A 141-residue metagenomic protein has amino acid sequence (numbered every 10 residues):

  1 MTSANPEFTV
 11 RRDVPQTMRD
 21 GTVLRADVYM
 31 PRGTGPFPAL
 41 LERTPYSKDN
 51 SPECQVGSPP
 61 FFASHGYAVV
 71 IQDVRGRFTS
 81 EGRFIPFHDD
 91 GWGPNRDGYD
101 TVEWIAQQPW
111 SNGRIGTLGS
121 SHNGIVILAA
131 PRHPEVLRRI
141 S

Functional and structural regions predicted by a protein language model:
M1-G35: N-terminal cap/lid segment of alpha/beta-hydrolase-fold proteins
R11-D13, T17, G21, L40 (+3 more regions): Surface-exposed loop/turn and secondary-structure junction residues enriched for glycine/proline
Q16, Q72, G119: Conserved SAM-binding loop
R19, V23, H88-N95, P109-T117 (+1 more regions): A conserved hydrophobic secondary-structure block that centers on an alpha-helix together with its immediately flanking
L24, F37, V136-R138: Short beta-strand segments enriched for Tyr within beta-sheet-rich domains, predominantly fibronectin type III
R32-Q107: Cap/lid segment of the alpha/beta-hydrolase catalytic domain
E42, E103-S141: Primarily recognizes the serine-hydrolase "nucleophile elbow" in alpha/beta-hydrolase and SGNH/GDSL folds
